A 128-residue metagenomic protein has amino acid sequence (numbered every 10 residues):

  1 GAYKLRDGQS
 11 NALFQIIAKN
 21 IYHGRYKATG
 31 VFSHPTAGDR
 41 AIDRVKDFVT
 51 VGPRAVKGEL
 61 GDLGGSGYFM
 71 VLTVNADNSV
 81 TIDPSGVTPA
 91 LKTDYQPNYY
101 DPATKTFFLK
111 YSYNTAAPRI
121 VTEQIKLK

Functional and structural regions predicted by a protein language model:
A2-Q9: Beta-sandwich strand segments
N11-K128: Ser/Thr/Gly/Pro-rich, low-complexity flexible regions
